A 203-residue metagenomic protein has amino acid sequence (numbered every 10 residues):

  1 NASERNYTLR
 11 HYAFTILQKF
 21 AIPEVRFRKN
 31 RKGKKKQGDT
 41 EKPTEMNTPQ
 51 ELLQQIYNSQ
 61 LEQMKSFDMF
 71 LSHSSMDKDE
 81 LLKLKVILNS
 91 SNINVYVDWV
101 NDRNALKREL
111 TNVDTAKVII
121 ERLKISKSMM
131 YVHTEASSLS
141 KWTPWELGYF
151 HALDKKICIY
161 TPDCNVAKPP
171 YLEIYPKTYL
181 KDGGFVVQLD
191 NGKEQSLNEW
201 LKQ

Functional and structural regions predicted by a protein language model:
E4, M76, T134-S138: Residues in soluble alpha-helical coiled-coils and helical-bundle/repeat scaffolds
R5, H11, P23-L61, D163-Q203: C-terminal interaction surface of TIR/SEFIR-family domains
N6, K19, V25-S126: Conserved N-terminal substructure of TIR/SEFIR domains
R10-K19: Amphipathic alpha-helical elements of HEAT/ARM-like alpha-solenoid repeat scaffolds that form extended
L106-Q203: Cross-kingdom TIR/SEFIR domain
